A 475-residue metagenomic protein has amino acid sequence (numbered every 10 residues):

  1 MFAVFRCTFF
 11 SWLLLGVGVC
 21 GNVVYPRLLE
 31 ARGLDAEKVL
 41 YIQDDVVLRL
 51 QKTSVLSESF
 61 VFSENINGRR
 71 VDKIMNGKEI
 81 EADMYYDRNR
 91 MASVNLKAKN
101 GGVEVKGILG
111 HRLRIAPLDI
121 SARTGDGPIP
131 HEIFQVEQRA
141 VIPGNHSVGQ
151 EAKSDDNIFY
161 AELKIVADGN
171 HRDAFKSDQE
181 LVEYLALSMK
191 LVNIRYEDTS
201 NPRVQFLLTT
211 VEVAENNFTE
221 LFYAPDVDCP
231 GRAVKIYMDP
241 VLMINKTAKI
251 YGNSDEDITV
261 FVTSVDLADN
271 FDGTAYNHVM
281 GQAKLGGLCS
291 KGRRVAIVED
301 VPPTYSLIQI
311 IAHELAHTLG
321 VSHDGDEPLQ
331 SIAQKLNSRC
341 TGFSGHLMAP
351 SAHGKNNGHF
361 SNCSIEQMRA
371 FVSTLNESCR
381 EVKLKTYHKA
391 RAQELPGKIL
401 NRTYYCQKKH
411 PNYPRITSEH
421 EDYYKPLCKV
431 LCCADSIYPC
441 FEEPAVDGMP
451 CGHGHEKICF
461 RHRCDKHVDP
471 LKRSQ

Functional and structural regions predicted by a protein language model:
F2-W12, G16-L56, I129-C289, P302-Q309 (+6 more regions): Fold-level signature of zinc-dependent metallopeptidase catalytic domains
G21, P26-R27, I80, A92-A98 (+7 more regions): Disulfide-rich extracellular modules in secreted proteins and receptors, prominently including thrombospondin type-1
A31-L96, R415-I416: Long, contiguous regulatory modules within eukaryotic nuclear regulatory proteins
R70-N145: Autoinhibitory propeptides
V103-H111, D255-S264, K429: Short, hydrophobic/proline-enriched secondary-structure or compact coil segments at domain edges
H313: Conserved phosphoacceptor histidine of two-component systems
A316: Catalytic-domain carbohydrate-binding cleft regions of carbohydrate-active enzymes
